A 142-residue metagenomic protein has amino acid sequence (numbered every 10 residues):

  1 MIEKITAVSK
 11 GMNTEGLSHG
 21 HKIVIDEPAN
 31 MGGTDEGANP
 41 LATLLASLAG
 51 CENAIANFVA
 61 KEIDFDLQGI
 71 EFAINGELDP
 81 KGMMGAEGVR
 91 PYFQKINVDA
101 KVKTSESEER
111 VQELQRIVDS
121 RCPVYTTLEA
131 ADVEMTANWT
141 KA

Functional and structural regions predicted by a protein language model:
M1-A46, A56-A142: Extended beta-strand/beta-hairpin segments
